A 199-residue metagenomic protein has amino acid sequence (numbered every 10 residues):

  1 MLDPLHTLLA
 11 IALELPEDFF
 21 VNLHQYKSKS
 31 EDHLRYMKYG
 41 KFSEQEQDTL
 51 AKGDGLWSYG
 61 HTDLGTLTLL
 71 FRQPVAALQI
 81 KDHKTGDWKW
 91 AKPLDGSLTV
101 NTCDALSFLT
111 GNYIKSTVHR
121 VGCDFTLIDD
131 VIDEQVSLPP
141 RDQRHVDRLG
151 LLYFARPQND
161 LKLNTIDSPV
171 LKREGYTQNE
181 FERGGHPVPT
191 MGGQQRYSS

Functional and structural regions predicted by a protein language model:
L2-S199: C-terminal flanking tails of non-heme Fe-dependent oxygenases
